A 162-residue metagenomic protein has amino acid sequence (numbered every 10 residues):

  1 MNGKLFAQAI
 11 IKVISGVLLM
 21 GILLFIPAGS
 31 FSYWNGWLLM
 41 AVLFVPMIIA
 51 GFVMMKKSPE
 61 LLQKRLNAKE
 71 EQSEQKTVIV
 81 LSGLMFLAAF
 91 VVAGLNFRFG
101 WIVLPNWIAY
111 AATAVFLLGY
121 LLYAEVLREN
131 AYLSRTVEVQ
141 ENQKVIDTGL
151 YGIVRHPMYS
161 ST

Functional and structural regions predicted by a protein language model:
M1-T148, S160-T162: Membrane-anchoring alpha-helices and their flanking helix-loop junctions
G152-S160: Histidine-centered phosphotransfer motif of kinases
